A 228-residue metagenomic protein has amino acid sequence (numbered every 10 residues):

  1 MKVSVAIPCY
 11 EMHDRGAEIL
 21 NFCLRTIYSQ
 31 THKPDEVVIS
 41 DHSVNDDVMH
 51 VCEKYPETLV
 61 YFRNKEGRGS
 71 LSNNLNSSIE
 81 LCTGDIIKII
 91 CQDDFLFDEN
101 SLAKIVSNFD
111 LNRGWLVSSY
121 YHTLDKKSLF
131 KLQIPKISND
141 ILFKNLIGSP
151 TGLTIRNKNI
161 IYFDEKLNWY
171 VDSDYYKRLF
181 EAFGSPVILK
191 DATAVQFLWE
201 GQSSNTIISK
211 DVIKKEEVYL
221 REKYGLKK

Functional and structural regions predicted by a protein language model:
A6, P135-V212, E216: Conserved nucleotide-sugar donor-binding catalytic segment
M12-S29: Short, well-formed alpha-helical segments that are part of the catalytic scaffolds of diverse glycosyltransferases
L24-E66: Acidic donor-binding segment of Leloir-type glycosyltransferases
L24-R25, M49, N76, G84 (+1 more regions): Short alpha-helix within the catalytic core of nucleotide-sugar-dependent glycosyltransferases
H42, I90-Q92: Active-site acidic Asp-centered loop
K65-C82: Glycine-rich, basic loop-to-helix element that forms the pyrophosphate-binding segment of sugar-nucleotide handling
I87: Short aromatic/hydrophobic "clamp" motif used to bind/position activated sugar donors
F95, N100-L129: Conserved donor NDP-sugar-binding/catalytic core segment of glycosyltransferases
